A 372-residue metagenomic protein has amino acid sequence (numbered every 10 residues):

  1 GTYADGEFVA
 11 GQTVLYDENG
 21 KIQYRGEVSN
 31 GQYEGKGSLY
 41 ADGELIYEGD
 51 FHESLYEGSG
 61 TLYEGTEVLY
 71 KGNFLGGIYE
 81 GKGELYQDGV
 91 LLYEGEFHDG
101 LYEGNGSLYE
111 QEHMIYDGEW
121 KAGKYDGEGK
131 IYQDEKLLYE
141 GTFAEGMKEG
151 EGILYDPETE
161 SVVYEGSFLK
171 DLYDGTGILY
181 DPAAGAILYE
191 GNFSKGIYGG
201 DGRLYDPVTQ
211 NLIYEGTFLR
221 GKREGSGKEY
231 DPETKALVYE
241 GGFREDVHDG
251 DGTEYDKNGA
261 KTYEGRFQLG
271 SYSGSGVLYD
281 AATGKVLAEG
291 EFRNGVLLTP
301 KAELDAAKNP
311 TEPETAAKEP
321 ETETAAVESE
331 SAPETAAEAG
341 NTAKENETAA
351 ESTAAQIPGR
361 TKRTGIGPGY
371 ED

Functional and structural regions predicted by a protein language model:
G1-G340, K344-D372: Glycine/tyrosine- and acidic-biased, solvent-exposed loop/turn segments at the edges of beta-strands
